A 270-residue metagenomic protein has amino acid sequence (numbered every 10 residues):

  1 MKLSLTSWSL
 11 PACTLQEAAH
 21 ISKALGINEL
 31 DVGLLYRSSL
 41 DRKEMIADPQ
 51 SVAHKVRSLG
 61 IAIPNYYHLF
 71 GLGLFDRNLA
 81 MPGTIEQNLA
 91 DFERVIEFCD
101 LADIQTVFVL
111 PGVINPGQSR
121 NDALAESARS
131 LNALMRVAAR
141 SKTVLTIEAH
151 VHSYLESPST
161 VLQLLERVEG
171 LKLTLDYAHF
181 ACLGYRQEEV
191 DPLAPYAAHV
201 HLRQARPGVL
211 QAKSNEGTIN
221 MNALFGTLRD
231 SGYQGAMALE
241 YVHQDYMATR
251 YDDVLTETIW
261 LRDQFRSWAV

Functional and structural regions predicted by a protein language model:
M1-S4, A12, Q16-G26, A53 (+4 more regions): Histidine-acidic metal/acid-base catalytic patches
L3-S7, L30-V32, I63-H68, V107-V109 (+4 more regions): Hydrophobic faces of well-ordered beta-strands that scaffold small-molecule active sites in alpha/beta enzyme cores
S9-P11, L34-Y36, L69-L72, P111-N115 (+4 more regions): Active-site-proximal loop/turn and secondary-structure-junction residues that shape catalytic pockets, frequently
E17, R57-L59, F75-K172, C182: Active-site acidic/histidine proton-transfer and metal-coordination neighborhood in alpha/beta enzyme cores
S22-L25, D31-V32, R37: Basic, amphipathic N-terminal segments that precede the first structured/catalytic domain
G33-R57, P111-Q118: Glycine-rich, proline-tolerant flexible connector loops at the mouths of alpha/beta enzymes
S38-D41, L72-L79, N115-R120, G184 (+2 more regions): A short acidic, helix-capping loop that chelates divalent metal ions and anchors anionic groups
K43-S51, L79-D91, Q118-R129, S153-E156 (+2 more regions): Alpha-helix N-cap and loop-to-helix initiation/capping positions
